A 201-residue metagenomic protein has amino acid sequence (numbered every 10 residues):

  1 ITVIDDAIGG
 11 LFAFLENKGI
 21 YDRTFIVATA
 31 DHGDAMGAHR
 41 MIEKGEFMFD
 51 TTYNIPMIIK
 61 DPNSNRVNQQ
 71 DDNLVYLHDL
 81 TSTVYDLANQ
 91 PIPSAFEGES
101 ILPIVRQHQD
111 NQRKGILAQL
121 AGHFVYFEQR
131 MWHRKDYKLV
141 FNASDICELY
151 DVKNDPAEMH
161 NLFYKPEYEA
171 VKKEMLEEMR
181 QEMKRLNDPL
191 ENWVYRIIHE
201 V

Functional and structural regions predicted by a protein language model:
I1, G45, N65-L74, L87-I92 (+1 more regions): Active-site rim elements
I1-I4, I8, F25-A30, M57-I58 (+1 more regions): Beta-strand elements within well-structured catalytic alpha/beta cores of enzymes that handle phosphate/sulfate esters
A13-Q69, Y76: Histidine-centered active-site microenvironments of extracellular/periplasmic hydrolases and transferases
H32-A38, N65, H78-T81, D86-V152 (+4 more regions): C-terminal cap/loop subdomain of S1 sulfatases and analogous C-terminal strand-loop tails that border
A35, M48, M57, Q70 (+3 more regions): Conserved beta-strand positions that form and line the central face of beta-propeller blades
